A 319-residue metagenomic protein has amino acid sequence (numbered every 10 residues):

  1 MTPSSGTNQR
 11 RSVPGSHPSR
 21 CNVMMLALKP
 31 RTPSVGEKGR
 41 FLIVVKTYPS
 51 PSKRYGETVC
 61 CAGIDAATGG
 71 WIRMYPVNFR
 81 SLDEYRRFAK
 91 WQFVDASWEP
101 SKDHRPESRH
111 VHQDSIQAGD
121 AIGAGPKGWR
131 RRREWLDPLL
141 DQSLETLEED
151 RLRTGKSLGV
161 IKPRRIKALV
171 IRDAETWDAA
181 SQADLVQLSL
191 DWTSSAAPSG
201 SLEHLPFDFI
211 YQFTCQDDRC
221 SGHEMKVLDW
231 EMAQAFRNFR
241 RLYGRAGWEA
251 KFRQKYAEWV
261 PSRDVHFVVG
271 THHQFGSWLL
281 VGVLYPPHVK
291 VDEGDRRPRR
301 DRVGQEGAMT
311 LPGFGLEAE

Functional and structural regions predicted by a protein language model:
T2-C21, G36, A124-E319: Nucleic-acid-binding small beta-barrel platforms of the OB/S1 family and closely associated recruitment extensions
L26-S101: N-terminal ordered "arm"
V45, P76, Q113, A118-D120 (+2 more regions): Surface-exposed beta-strand edges and flanking loops
G63, V111-I116, Y211-F213, L284: Short beta-strand element of the conserved SAM-dependent methyltransferase core
E84-K90, W98-E99, V111-H112, A118-K127: Compact, glycine/acidic-enriched structural inserts
Y85, E107-H110, W278-L279: A short acidic (Asp/Glu
E99-Q113, H273: OB-fold single-stranded nucleic acid-binding module
